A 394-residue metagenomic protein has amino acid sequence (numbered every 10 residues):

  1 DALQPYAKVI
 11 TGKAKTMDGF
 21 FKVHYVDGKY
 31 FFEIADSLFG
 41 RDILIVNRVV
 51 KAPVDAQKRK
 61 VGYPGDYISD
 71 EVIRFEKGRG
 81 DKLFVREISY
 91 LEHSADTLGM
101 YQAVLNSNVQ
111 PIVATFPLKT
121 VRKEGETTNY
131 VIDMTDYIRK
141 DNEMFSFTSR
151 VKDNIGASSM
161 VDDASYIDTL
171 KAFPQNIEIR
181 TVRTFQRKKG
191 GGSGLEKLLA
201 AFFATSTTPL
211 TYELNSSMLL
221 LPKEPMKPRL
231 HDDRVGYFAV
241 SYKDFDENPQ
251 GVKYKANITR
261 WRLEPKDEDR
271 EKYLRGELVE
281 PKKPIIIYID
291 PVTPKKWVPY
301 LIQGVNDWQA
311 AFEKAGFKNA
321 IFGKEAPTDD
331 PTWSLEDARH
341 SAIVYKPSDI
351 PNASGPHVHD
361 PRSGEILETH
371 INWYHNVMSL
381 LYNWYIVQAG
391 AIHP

Functional and structural regions predicted by a protein language model:
D1-T293, A311, A320, A326-P394: Auxiliary tRNA-acceptor-end handling modules of aminoacyl-tRNA synthetases
W297, L301-G304: Stable alpha-helical elements in mature extracytoplasmic
N306-F317: Sec-exported extracytoplasmic/periplasmic mature domains
